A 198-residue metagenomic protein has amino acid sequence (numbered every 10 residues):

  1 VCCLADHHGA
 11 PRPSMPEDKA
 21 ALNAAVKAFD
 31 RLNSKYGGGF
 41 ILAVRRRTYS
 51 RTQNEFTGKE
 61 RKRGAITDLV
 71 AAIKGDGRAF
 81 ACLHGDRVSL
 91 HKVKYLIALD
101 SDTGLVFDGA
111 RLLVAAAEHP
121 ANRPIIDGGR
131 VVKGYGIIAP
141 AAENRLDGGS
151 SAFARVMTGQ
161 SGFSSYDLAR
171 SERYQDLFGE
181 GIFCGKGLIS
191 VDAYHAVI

Functional and structural regions predicted by a protein language model:
V1-I198: Internal catalytic domains of large membrane-associated glycosyltransferases
